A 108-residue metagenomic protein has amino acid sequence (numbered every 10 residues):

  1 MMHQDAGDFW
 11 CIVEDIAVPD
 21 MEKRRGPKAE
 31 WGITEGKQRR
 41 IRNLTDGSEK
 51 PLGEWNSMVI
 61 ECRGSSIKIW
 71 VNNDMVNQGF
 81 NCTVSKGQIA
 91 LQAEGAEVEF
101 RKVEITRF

Functional and structural regions predicted by a protein language model:
M1-F108: Carbohydrate-interacting regions of secretory-pathway proteins
